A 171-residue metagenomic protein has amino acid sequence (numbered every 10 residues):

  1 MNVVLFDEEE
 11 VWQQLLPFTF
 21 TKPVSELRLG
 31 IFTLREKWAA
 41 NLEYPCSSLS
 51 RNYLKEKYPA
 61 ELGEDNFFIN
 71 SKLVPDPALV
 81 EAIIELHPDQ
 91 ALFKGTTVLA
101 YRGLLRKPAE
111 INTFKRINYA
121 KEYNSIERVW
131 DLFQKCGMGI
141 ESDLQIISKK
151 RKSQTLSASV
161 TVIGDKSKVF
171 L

Functional and structural regions predicted by a protein language model:
M1-D165: Terminal amphipathic alpha-helical/low-complexity segments used for targeting or macromolecular assembly
D165-L171: Beta-solenoid/beta-rich acyl/carboxylate-transfer cores
